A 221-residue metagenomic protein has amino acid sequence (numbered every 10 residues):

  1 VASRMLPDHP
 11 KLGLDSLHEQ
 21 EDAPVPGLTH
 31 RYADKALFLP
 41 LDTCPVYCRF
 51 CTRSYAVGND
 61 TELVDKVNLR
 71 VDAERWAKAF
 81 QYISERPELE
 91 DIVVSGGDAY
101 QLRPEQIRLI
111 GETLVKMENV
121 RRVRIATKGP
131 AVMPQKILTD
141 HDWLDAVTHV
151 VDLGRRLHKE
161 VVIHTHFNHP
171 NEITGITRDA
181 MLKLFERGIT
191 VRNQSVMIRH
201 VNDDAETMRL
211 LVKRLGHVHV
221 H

Functional and structural regions predicted by a protein language model:
V1-R31: Flexible, acidic/Gly-rich N-terminal and inter-domain linker regions that tether and position cofactor-handling modules
E21-S54: N-terminal pre-triad scaffold of radical SAM enzymes
A23, I92-V93: Short glycine- and Lys/Arg-enriched binding-loop motifs that mark or flank ligand-binding interfaces
F38-L39, V93-G96: Short glycine-rich or small-residue beta-strand-to-loop segments that form or flank ligand, phosphate, metal/Fe-S
C51-V64: Iron-sulfur (Fe-S) cluster-binding segments and ferredoxin-like electron-carrier domains, especially [2Fe-2S]
Y55, G96, T127: Residues that line or immediately flank small-molecule/substrate-binding pockets and catalytic motifs
V64-D72: Short cysteine/histidine-rich metal-coordination sites, predominantly Zn2+-binding motifs
A73-P87, D91, Y100-H221: Conserved AdoMet/S-adenosylmethionine-binding subsite of the radical SAM
